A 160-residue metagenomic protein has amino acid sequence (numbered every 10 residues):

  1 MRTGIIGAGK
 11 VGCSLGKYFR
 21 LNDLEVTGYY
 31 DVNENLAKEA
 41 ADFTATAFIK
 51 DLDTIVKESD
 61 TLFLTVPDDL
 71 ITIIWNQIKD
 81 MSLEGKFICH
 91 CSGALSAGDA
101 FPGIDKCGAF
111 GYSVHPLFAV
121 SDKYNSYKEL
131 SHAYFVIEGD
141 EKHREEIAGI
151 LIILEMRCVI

Functional and structural regions predicted by a protein language model:
M1-K50: NAD(P)+-binding Rossmann beta1-loop-alpha1 motif at the extreme N-terminus of oxidoreductases
A8, G93-A94, L117, G139-K142: Short coil/turn segments
C13, K38, T72-I73, E145: Alpha-helical elements of the RecA-like P-loop NTPase motor core of helicases
L24-E25, A109, M156: Short phosphate-binding/catalytic loops that engage adenosine nucleotides
T27-D31, I88-C91, V136-I137: Short, hydrophobic beta-strand segments that form beta-sheet elements in well-ordered domains
L36-E39, F43, Y127-I160: Internal alpha-helical scaffold of NAD(P)-dependent oxidoreductase catalytic cores
F48-N125: Rossmann-like NAD(P)(H) cofactor-binding subdomain of soluble oxidoreductases
